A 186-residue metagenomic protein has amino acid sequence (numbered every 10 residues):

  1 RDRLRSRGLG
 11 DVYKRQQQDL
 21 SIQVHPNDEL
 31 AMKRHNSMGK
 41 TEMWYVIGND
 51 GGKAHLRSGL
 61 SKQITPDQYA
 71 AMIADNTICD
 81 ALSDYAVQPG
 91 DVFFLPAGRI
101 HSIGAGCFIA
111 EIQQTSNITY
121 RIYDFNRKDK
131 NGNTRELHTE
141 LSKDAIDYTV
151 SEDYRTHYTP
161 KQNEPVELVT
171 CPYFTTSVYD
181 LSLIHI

Functional and structural regions predicted by a protein language model:
D2-Y13, I184-H185: Single conserved hydrophobic/aromatic residue that forms the stacking wall/gate of nucleotide- or nucleobase-binding
R15-D19, D28, M38-G39, N49-G52 (+1 more regions): Ligand-binding loop in jelly-roll beta-barrel domains
Q17-Q18, T41-E42, V46-I64, Y69 (+1 more regions): Glycine- and acidic-residue-biased ligand/ion/polar-headgroup-sensing regions
V24-A31, S177-I184: Conserved short histidine dyad/triad with adjacent acidic residue
A71-I78: Short, structured beta-strand/loop micro-motifs enriched in basic residues and often containing a Trp
V87-A105: Conserved metal-binding segment of the jelly-roll/cupin
Y120-L181: C-terminal amphipathic alpha-helical segment
